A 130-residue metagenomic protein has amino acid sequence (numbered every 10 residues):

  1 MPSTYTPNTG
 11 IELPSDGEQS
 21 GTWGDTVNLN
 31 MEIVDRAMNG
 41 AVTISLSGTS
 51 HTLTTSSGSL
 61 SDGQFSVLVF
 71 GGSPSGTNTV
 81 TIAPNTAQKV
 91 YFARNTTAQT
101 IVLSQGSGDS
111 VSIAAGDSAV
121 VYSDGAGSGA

Functional and structural regions predicted by a protein language model:
P2-V102: Exposed extracellular interaction/assembly regions and N-terminal maturation sites
G24-L29, A115-G125: Extracellular disulfide-bonded cysteine-rich modules/repeats
N78-T81, D109-I113, A119-V120: Parallel beta-helix/beta-solenoid repeats that form elongated, surface-exposed shafts/blades used for receptor binding
S104-G108: "Short basic amphipathic alpha-helical interaction patches in structured regions
S128-A130: Short, Lys/Arg- and Gly-enriched loop/turn segments at beta-strand edges
